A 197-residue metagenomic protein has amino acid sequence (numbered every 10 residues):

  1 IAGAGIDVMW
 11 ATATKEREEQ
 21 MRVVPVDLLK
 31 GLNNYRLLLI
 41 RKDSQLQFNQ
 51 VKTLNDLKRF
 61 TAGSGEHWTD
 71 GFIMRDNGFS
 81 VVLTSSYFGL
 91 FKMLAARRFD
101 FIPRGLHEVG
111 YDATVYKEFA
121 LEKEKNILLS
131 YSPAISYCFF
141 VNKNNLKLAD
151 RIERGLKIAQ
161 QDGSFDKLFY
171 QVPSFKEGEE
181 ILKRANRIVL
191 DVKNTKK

Functional and structural regions predicted by a protein language model:
I1-D56: Acidic, polar ligand-binding/catalytic clefts
I1-D7, D76, F88-E108: Short helices/loops that flank or line small-molecule/ion binding pockets
A2, F79, A95-F99, T114 (+2 more regions): Sec-exported extracytoplasmic/periplasmic mature domains
W10-M21, I102-E122: A ligand-binding cleft/hinge motif common to bilobed small-molecule-binding domains
G31-L37, K117-E153, F175-K196: Periplasmic-binding protein-like
L38-G78, L90, H107: Bilobed "Venus flytrap"/periplasmic-binding protein-like clamshell domains and structurally analogous long
G65, T69-D76, L156-K197: Ligand-binding clefts/hinges and TM-proximal coupling segments of bilobed small-molecule sensing domains
V81-S85: Short acidic-hydrophobic, aromatic-tinged amphipathic segments that line or gate anion-handling sites
